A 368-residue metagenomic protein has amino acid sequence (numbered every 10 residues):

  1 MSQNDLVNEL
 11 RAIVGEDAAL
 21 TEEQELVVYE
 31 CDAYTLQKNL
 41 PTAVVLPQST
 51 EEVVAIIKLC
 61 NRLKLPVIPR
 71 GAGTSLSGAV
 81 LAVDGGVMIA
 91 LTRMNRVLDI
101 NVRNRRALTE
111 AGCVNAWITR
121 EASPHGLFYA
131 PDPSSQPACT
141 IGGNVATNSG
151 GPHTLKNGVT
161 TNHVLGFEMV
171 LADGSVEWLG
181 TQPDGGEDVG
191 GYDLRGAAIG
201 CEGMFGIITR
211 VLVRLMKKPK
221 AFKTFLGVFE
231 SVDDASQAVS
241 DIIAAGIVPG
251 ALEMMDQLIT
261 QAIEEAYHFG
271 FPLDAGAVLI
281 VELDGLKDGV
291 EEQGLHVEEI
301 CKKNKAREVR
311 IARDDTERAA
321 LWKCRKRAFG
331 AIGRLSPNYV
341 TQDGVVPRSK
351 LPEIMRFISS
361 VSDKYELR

Functional and structural regions predicted by a protein language model:
M1-K58, R62, T74-R105, S134 (+2 more regions): N-terminal flexible segment immediately upstream of the FAD-binding catalytic core in FAD-dependent oxidoreductases
T21-V27, V213-K217, K223-R368: C-terminal substrate-recognition/cap domain of FAD-linked oxidoreductases
V44, M88, N144, G166 (+4 more regions): Conserved hydrophobic/aromatic beta-strand scaffold that supports enzyme active sites
R96-I100, R106-E253: FAD-binding subdomain of flavoenzyme oxidoreductases
